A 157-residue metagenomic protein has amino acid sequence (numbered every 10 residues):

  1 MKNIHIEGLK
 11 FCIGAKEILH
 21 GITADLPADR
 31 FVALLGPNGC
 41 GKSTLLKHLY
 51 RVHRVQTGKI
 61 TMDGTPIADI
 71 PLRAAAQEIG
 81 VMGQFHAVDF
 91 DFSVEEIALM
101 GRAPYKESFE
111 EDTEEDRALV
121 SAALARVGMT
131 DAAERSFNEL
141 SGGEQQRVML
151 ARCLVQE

Functional and structural regions predicted by a protein language model:
I4-I6, L19-G21: Conserved structural motif at the start of ABC-family nucleotide-binding domains
L35-P37: The feature captures the beta-strand-to-loop junction immediately N-terminal to the Walker
Y50: Helix-to-loop junction immediately C-terminal to a conserved catalytic motif
G58-P66, A75: Conserved ABC transporter NBD signature motif
L99, E114-A132: Conserved ABC ATPase "signature" region
E110-E111, S136-L140, E144: Conserved ABC ATPase signature
L150-A151: Hydrophobic anchor residue at the start of the ABC signature
